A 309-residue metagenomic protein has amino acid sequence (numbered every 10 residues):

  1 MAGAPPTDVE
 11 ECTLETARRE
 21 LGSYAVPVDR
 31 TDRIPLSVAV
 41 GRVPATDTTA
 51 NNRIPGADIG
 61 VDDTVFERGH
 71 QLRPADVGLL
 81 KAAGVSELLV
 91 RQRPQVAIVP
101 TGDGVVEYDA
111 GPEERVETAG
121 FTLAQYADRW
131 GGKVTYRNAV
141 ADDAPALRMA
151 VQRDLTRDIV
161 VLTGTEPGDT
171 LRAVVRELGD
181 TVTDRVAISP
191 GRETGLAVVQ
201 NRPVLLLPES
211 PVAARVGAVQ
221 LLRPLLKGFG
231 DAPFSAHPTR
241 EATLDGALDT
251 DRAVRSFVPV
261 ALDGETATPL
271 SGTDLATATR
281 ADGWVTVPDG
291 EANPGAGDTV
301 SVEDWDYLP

Functional and structural regions predicted by a protein language model:
A2-R33, R42-N138, A267-T268, W284-V285 (+1 more regions): Short, glycine/charged-enriched hinge/interface segments at domain edges or termini
A4, A45, I54, G60 (+2 more regions): C-terminal terminal segments
R18-G22, D63, V77-K81, F121-D128 (+9 more regions): Predominant activation on well-ordered alpha-helical scaffold segments within soluble catalytic domains
G41, D63, A75-D76, P94 (+9 more regions): Structural beta-strand/beta-sheet cores of well-ordered domains, especially the beta-sheet scaffolds that support
N52, L80-E87, P190-E193, G230 (+2 more regions): Glycine-rich, charged/polar anion/phosphate-binding loops that engage phosphate groups from diverse ligands
S86, Q92-L206, A214-G217: Helix-rich terminal scaffold detector
D103-G104, E166-P167, E209-V212, D249 (+2 more regions): Short, glycine-/Ser/Thr-/acidic-enriched flexible segments
D169-T266: Proline/glycine-rich low-complexity loops and linkers
